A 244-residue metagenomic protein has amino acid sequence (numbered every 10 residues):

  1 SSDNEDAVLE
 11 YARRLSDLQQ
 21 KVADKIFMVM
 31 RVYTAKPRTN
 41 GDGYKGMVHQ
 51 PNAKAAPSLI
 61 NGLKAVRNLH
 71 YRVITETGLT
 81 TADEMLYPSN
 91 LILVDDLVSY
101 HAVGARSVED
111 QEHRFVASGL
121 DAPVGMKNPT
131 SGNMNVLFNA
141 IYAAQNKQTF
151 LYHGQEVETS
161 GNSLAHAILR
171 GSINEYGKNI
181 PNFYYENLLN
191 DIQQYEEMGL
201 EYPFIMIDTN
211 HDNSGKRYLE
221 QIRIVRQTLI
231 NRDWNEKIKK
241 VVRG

Functional and structural regions predicted by a protein language model:
S1-N4: Conserved phosphate/anionic-ligand binding catalytic regions in large, soluble enzymes, centered on
L9-N190, Q194, H211-Q227, I238: Active-site-facing alpha/beta catalytic cores
M198-G199: Secondary-structure-rich domain cores
I207: Conserved, mostly hydrophobic/aromatic
N210-H211, G244: Acidic/histidine-rich, metal-coordinating catalytic segments
L229-D233: Hydrophobic alpha-helix feature that most strongly marks membrane-spanning transmembrane helices and their immediate
E236-G244: C-terminal alpha-helical cap/extension of soluble enzyme domains
